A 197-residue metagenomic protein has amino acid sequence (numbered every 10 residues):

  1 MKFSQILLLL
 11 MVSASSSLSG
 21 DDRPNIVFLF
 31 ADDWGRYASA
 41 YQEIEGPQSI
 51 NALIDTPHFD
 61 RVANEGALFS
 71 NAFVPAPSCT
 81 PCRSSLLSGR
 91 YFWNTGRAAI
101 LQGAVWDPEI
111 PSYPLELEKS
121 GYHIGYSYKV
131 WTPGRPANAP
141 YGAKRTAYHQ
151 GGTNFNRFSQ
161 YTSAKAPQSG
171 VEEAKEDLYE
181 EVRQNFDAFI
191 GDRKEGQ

Functional and structural regions predicted by a protein language model:
K2, M11, L18-Q197: Formylglycine-dependent sulfatase
